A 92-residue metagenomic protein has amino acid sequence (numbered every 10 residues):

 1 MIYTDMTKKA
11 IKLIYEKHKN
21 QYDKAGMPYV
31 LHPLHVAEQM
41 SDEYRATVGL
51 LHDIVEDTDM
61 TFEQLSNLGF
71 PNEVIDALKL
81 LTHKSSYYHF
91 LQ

Functional and structural regions predicted by a protein language model:
M1-Q92: Active-site helical microenvironments for divalent-metal-assisted chemistry
